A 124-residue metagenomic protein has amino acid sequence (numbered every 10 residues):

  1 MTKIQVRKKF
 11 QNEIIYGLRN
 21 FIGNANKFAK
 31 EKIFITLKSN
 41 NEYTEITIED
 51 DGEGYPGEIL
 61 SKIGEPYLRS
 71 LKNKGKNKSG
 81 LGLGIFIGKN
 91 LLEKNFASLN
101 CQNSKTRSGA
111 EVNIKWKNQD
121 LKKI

Functional and structural regions predicted by a protein language model:
M1-L18: Conserved short strand/loop->alpha-helix "switch" segment adjacent to the catalytic nucleotide/phosphoryl-transfer site
E31, F96-S98: Conserved glycine-rich
K32-E42: Short beta-strand/loop element within the Bergerat-fold HATPase_c
Y43, G54, G82, K105-N113: Glycine-rich nucleotide-binding loop
D50: Acidic ATP/Mg2+-coordinating residue in the GHKL
Y55-L68: Short conserved segment of the HATPase_c
L68-S79: Glycine-rich ATP-lid/hinge loop adjacent to the conserved G-boxes
I87-F96: Conserved glycine-/histidine-rich ATP-lid loop and adjacent helix of the Bergerat-fold HATPase_c
